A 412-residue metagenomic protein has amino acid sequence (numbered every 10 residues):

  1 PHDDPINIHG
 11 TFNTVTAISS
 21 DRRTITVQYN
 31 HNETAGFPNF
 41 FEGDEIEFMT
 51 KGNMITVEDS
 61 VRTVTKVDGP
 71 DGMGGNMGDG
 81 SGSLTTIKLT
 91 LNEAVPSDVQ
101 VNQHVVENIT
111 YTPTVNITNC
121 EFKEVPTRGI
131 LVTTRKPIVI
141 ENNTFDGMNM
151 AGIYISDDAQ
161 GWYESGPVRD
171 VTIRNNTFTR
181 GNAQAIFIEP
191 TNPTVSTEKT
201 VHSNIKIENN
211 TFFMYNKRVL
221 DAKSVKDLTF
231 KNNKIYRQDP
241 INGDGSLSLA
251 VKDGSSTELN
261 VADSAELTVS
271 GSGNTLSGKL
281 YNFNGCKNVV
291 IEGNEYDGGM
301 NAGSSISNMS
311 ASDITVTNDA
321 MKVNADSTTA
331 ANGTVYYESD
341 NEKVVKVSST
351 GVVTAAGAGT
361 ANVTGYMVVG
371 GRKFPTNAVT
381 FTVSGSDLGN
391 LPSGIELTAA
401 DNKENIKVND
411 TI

Functional and structural regions predicted by a protein language model:
H2-I8, I18, G52, P126-T133 (+7 more regions): Short glycine/acidic-rich loop motifs that flank beta-strands on beta-rich extracellular proteins
T14-E45: Surface beta-strand/loop "capping" patches
E33-G82, A331, R372-P375: Ser/Thr/Gly-rich low-complexity blocks that favor extended beta-strand/coil architectures
V57-V61, T65-E124: Small/polar beta-strand repeat architecture
T110, T114-V115, C120, T133 (+15 more regions): Solenoid scaffold repeats with emphasis on beta-solenoid/beta-helix
C120, N143, N176, N210 (+3 more regions): Consensus "Asn ladder" position of solenoid repeat domains
G303-I412: Extracytoplasmic soluble-region selector
